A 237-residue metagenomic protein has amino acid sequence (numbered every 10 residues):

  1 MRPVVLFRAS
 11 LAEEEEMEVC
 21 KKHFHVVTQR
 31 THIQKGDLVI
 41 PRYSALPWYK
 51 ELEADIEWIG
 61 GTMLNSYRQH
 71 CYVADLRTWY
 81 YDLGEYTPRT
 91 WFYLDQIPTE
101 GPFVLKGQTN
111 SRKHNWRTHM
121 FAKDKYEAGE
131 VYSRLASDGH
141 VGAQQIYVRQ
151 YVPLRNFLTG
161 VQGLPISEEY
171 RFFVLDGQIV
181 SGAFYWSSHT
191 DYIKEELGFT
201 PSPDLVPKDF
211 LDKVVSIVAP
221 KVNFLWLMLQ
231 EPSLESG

Functional and structural regions predicted by a protein language model:
M1-V5: Extreme N-terminal starter segment of soluble prokaryotic enzymes
L6, S10, E14, Q29-I33 (+3 more regions): Active-site nucleotide/adenylate-binding loops and adjacent lid/helix of ATP-dependent enzymes
E13-V27: A short, Lys/Arg-enriched amphipathic alpha-helix followed by its capping loop at the start of a domain
D37-I40, V104-K106, L234-G237: A short beta-strand motif that forms the metal-chelation/ATP-contact edge of phosphoryl-transfer active sites
F172-V174, I179-F184, S216-G237: Conserved metal-phosphate-binding beta-hairpin within the catalytic cores of diverse ATP-dependent phosphoryl-transfer
